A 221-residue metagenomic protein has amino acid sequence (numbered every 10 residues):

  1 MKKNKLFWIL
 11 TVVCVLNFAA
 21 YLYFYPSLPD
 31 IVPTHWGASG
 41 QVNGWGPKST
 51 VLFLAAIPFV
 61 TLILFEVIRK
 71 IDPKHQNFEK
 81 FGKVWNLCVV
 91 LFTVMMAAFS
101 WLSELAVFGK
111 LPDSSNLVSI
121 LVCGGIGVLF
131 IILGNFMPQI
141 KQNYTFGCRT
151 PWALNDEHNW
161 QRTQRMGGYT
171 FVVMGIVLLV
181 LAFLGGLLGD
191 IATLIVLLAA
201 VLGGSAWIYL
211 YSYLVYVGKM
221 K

Functional and structural regions predicted by a protein language model:
M1-V12: Alpha-helical transmembrane segments and their helix-start/interface "positive-inside/aromatic belt" motifs in integral
L6-F7, F53-A55, L64-E66, W85-M95 (+1 more regions): Select subsegments of transmembrane alpha-helices in polytopic membrane proteins, especially boundary-proximal
L10, G44-F59, N116-L133, A199-A200: Alpha-helical transmembrane segments
L22-L52, F146-N155: Active-site and channel-lining beta-strand-loop segments that bind or position nucleotide-derived/phosphorylated
Y23-L28, V60-D72, I132-C148, Y211-V217: Membrane-water interface of transmembrane alpha-helices
V67-N116: Ordered, amphipathic secondary-structure segments that act as subunit-interaction surfaces in large macromolecular
C123-G125, T193-I208: Small-residue-rich transmembrane alpha-helices that serve as helix-helix interface/gating elements in multipass
T150-M166: Short membrane-interface loop/juxtamembrane segments of multi-pass integral membrane proteins
